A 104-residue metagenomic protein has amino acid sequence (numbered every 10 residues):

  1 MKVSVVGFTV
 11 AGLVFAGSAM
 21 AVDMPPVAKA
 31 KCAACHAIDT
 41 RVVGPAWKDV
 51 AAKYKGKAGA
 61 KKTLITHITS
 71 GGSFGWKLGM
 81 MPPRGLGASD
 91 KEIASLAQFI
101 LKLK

Functional and structural regions predicted by a protein language model:
M1-D23, K104: N-terminal export/targeting leaders of redox proteins
F15-A28, K53-K57: Electrostatic cytochrome c docking/interface patches
V22-D23, K31, A46, L64 (+1 more regions): Hydrophobic alpha-helical segments typical of transmembrane helices and their membrane-interface/capping positions
D23, A60, L64, S89-L96: Stable alpha-helical elements in mature extracytoplasmic
K31-I38, L96: The canonical Cys-X-X-Cys-His
H36, T69, L101-K104: Protein kinase-like catalytic domain
V42-Y54, S70-S95: Axial heme c-ligation environment in periplasmic c-type cytochrome domains
